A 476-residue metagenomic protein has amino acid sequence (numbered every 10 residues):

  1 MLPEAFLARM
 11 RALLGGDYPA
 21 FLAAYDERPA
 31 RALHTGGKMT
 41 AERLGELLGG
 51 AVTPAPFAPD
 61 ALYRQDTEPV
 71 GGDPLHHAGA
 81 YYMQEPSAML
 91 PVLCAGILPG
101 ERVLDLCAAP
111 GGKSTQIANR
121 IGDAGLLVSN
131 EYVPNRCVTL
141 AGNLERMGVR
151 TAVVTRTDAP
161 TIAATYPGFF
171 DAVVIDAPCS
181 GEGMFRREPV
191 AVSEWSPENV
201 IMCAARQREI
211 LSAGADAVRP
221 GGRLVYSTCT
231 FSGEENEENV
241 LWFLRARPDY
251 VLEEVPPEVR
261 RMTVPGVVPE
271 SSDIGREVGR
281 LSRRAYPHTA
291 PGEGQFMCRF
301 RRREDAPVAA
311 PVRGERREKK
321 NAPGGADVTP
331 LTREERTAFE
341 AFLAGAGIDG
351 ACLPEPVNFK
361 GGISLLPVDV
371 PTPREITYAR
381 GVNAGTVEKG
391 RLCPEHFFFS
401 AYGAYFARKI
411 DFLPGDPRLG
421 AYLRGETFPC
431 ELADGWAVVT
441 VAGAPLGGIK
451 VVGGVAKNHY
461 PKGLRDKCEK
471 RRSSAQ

Functional and structural regions predicted by a protein language model:
M1-G45, E293-F296, R303-Q476: Polybasic, low-complexity RNA-engagement segments
T53, F57-I97, L140, K457-P461: Class I SAM-dependent transferase core
L98-P99, T161-D176: A short acidic, Gly/Pro-enriched loop at the edge of an enzyme's catalytic core that lines a small-molecule cofactor
G100-A109: Conserved class I S-adenosyl-L-methionine
P110-D123: Conserved SAM-binding loop of SAM-dependent methyltransferases across substrates and taxa, primarily the Class I
I121-G122, V218-P220: Helix-to-beta-strand junctions that scaffold the AdoMet/dcAdoMet cofactor pocket in Class I SAM-dependent enzymes
N130-G168: S-adenosyl-L-methionine
N135, D171-S212, C229-E237, Y250 (+1 more regions): Mobile active-site "lid"/loop adjacent to the S-adenosyl-L-methionine
